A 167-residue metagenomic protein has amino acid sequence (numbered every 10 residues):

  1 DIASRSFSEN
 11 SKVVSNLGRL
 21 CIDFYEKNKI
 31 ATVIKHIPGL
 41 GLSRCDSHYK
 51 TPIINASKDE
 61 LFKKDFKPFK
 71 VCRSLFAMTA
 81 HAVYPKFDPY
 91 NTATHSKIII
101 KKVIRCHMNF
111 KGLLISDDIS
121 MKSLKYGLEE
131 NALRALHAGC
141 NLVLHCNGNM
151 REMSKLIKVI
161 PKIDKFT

Functional and structural regions predicted by a protein language model:
D1-F7, G18, I22: A substrate-binding/cap region within the structured catalytic cores of diverse enzymes
V13-E26, I30-T167: Second-shell residues forming the walls of enzyme active-site clefts
